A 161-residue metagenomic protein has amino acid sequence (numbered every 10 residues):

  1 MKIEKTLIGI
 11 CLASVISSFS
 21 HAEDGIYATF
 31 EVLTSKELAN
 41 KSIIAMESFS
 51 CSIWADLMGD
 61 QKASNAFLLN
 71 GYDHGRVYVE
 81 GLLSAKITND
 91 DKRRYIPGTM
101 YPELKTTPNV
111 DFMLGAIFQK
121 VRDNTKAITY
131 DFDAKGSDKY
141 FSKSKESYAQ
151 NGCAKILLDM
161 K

Functional and structural regions predicted by a protein language model:
M1-I8: Bacterial N-terminal signal peptides that target proteins for export
G9-S17: Bacterial N-terminal signal peptides
S18-G25: Sec/Tat signal peptide C-region and signal peptidase I cleavage site
E31-V32, M160: Domain-scale activation on soluble regions of proteins
T34-T106: Short N-proximal segments of mature Sec-exported proteins
R76-K161: Compact alpha-helical subdomains of small soluble proteins
